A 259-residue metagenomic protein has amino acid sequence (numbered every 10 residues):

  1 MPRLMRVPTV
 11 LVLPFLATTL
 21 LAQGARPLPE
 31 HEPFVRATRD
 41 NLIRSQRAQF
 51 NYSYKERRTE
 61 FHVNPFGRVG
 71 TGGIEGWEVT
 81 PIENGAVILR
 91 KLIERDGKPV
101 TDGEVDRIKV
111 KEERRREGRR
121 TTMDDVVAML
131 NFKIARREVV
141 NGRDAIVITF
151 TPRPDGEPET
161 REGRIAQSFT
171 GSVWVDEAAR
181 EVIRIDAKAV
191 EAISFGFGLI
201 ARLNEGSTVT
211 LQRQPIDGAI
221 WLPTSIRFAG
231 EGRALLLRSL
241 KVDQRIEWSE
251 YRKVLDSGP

Functional and structural regions predicted by a protein language model:
M1-R6: N-terminal secretory signal peptides that target proteins for export/translocation
P8-T19: Bacterial N-terminal signal peptides
Q23-T170, E177-I183, K188-S207, Q212-S225 (+1 more regions): Structured extracytoplasmic
